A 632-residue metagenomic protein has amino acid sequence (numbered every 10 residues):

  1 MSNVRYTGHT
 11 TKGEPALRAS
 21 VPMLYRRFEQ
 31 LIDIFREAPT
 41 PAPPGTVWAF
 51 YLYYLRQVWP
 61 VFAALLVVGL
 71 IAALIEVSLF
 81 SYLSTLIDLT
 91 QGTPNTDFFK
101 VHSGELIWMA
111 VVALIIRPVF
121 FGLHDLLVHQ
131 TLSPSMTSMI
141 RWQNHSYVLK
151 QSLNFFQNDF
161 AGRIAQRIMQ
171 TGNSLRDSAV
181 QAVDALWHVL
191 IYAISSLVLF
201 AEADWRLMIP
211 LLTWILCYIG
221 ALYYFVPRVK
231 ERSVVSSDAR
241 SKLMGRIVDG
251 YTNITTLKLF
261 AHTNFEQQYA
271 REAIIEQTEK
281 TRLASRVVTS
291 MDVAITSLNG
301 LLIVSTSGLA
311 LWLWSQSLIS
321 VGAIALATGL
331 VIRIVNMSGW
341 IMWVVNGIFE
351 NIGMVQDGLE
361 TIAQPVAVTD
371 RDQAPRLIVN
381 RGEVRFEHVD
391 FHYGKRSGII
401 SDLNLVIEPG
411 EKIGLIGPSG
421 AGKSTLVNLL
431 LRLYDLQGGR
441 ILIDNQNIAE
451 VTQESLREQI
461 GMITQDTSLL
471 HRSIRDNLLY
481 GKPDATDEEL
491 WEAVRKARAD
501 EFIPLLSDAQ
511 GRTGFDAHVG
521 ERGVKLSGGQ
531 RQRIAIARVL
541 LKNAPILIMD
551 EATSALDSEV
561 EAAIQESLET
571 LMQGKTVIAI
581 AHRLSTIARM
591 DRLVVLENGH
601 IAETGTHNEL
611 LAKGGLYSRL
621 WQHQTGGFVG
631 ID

Functional and structural regions predicted by a protein language model:
M1-E76, Q91-A110, H124-L132, S146 (+7 more regions): Membrane-integrated ABC transporters
L17, D33-P44, I75-D88, A113-Q157 (+11 more regions): Juxtamembrane helix-loop junctions of ABC transporter transmembrane domains
A49, P60-T85, L106, A110 (+6 more regions): Alpha-helical segments in transporter systems
Q57, V61-I71, A113-I116, Q181-V235 (+2 more regions): Transmembrane helices of ABC transporter permease
V148, A270, F386-H388: Conserved catalytic Walker-motif region of ABC-type ATPase nucleotide-binding domains
N158-G162, V235-L283, V355-D357, T361 (+1 more regions): Loop segments that connect adjacent transmembrane helices in multi-pass transporters
H262, R286, I303, I334-A363: Cytosolic ends of transmembrane helices, especially the final helix of ABC transmembrane type-1 domains
L377-D632: ABC-type nucleotide-binding domain
